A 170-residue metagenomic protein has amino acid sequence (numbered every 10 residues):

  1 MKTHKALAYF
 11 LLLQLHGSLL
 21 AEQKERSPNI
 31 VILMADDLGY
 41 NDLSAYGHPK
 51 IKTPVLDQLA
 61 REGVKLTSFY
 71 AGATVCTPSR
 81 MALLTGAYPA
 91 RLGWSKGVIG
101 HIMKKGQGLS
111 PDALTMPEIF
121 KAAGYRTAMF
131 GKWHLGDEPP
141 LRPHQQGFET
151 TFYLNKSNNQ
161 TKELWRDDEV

Functional and structural regions predicted by a protein language model:
M1-A8: Bacterial N-terminal signal peptides that target proteins for export
K2, L20-V170: Formylglycine-dependent sulfatase
A8-S18: Bacterial N-terminal signal peptides
